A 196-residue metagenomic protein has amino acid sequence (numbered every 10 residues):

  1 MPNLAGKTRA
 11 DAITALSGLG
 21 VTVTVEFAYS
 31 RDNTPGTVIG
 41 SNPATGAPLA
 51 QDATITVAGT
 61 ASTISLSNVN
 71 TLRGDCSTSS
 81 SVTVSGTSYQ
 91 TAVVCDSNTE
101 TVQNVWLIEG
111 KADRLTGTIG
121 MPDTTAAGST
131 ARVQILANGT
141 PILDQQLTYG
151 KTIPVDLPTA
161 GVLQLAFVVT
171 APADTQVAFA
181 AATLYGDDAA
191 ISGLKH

Functional and structural regions predicted by a protein language model:
M1, V23-V25, P43, V57-G59 (+2 more regions): Hydrophobic residues in beta-strands and at strand termini
M1-N33, T63-G74: Glycine-rich loop/hinge motif
N3, V25, G40-N42, R114 (+1 more regions): Extracellular/lumenal ectodomain signal focusing on beta-strand-rich modules and carbohydrate-recognition contexts
L19-T22, G46-S62: BRCT (BRCA1 C-terminal) phosphopeptide-binding modules in DNA damage response/checkpoint, repair, replication
S30-G46: Conserved Motif II region of HX4D acyltransferases
P35, T45, Q51, Y149 (+1 more regions): Surface-exposed loops/turns
A58-H196: Gly-Asp-aromatic-enriched flexible segments
